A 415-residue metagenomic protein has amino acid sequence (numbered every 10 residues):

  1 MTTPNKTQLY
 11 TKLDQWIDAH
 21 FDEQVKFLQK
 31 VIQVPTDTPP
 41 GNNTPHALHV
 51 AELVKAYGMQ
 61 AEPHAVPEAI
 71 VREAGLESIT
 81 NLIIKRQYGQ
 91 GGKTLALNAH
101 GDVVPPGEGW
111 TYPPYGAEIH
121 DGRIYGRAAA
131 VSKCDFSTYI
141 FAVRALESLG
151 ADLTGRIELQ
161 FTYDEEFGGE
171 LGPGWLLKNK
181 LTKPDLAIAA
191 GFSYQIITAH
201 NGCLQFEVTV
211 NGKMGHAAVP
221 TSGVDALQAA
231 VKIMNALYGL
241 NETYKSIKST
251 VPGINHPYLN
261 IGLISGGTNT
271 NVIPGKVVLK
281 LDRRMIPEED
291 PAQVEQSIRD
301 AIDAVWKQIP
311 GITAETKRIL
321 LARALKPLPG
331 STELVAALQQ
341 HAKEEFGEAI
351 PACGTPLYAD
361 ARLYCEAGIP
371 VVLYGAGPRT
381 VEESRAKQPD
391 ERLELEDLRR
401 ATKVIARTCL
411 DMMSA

Functional and structural regions predicted by a protein language model:
M1-K12, T36, L53, E73 (+3 more regions): Metal-dependent amide/peptide-bond hydrolase catalytic core, centered on the "pita-bread" metallohydrolase fold
T2-I124, S148-L153: Acidic/His- and Gly-rich active-site-bordering loop/insert found across diverse amide/peptide-bond hydrolases
E62, L95-L97, Q160, L186-I188 (+1 more regions): Hydrophobic/aromatic beta-strand patches that form the interior of the parallel beta-sheet core in alpha/beta enzyme
A99-G101, Y163-D164, A190-S193, V210-K213 (+1 more regions): Fold-independent oxyanion-binding glycine-rich loops and adjacent beta-strand/coil segments at enzyme active sites
P114-A128, N211-G212, A386-K387: Glycine/charged-rich beta-loop-alpha catalytic/anionic-binding loops adjacent to active sites
I124, S132-Q205, M413-A415: Acidic/histidine-rich catalytic neighborhood of metal-dependent amide-processing enzymes
